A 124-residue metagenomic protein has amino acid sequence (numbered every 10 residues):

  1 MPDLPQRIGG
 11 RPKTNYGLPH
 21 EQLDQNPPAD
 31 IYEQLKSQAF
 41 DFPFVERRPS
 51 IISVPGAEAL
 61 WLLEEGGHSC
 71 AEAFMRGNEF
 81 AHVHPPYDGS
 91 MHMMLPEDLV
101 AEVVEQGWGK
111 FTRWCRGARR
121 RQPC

Functional and structural regions predicted by a protein language model:
M1-C124: Charge-dense, helix-prone N-terminal extensions
